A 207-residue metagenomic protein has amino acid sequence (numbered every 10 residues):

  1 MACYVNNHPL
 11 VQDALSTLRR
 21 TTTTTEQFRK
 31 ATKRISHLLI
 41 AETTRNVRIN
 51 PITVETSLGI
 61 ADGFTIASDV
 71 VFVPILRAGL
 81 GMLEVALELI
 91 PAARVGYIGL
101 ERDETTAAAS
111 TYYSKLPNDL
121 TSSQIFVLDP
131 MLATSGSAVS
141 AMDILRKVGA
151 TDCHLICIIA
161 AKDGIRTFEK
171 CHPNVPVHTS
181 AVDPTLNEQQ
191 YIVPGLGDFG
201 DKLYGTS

Functional and structural regions predicted by a protein language model:
M1-S207: PRPP-associated nucleotide enzymes
